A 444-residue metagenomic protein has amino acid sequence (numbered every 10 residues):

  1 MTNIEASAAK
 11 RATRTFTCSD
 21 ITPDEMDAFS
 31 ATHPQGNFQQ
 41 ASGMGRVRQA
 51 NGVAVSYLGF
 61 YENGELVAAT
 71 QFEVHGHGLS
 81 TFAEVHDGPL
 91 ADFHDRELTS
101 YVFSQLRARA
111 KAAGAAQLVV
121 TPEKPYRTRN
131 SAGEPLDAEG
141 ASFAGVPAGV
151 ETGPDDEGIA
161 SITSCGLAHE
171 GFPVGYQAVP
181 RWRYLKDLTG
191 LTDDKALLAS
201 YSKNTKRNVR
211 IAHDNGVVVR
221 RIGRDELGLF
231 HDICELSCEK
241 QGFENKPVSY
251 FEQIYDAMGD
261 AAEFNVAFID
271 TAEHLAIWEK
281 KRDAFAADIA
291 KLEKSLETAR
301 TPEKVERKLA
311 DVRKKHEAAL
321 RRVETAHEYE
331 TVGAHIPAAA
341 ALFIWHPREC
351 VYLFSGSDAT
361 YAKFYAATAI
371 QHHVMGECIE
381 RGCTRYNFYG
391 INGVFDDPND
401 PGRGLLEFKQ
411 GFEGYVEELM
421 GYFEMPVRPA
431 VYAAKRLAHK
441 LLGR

Functional and structural regions predicted by a protein language model:
N3-A8, Y57, G393-R444: C-terminal catalytic domain of photolyase/cryptochrome flavoproteins, centering on the FAD-binding pocket
T17-L79, P125-R127, G153, C165-A178 (+2 more regions): A conserved beta-strand-loop-helix scaffold within acyl/acetyltransferase catalytic domains
S80-Y176, I336-A340, I344-F412: Acyl-donor binding region in acyl/amide transferases
P122-E123, F172-Y176, R221-D225, G390 (+1 more regions): Acidic carboxylate-rich catalytic motifs and surrounding loops in phosphoryl-/glycosyl-chemistry enzymes
N130-A132, W182-R183, D232-C234, P398-D400 (+1 more regions): Short secondary-structure transition/capping segments
L136-G140, P147, T152-D156, A178-D194 (+2 more regions): A short, hydrophobic/aromatic-rich structural module that often spans a beta strand with its adjoining loop
